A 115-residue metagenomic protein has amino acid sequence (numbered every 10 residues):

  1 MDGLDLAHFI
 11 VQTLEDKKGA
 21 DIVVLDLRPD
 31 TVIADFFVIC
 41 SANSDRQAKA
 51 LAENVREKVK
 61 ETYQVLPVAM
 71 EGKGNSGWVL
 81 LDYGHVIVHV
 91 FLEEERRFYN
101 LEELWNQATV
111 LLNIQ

Functional and structural regions predicted by a protein language model:
M1-I33, N43-V79, Y83, E93-R97 (+1 more regions): Polybasic/polar functional segments that serve as interface/processing modules
D35-F37: Catalytic metal-binding acidic patch
I39-S41: Short hydrophobic/aromatic beta-strand micro-patches that form the beta-sheet surface supporting nucleotide- or nucleic
